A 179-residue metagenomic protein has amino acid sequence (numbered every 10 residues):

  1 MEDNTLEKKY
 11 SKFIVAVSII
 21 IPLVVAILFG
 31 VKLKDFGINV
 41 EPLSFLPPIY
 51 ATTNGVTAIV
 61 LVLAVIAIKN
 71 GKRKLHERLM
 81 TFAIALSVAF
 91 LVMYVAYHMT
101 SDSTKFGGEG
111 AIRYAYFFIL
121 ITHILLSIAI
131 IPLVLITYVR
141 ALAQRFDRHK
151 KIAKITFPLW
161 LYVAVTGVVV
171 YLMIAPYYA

Functional and structural regions predicted by a protein language model:
M1-A179: Alpha-helical membrane insertion/targeting regions
